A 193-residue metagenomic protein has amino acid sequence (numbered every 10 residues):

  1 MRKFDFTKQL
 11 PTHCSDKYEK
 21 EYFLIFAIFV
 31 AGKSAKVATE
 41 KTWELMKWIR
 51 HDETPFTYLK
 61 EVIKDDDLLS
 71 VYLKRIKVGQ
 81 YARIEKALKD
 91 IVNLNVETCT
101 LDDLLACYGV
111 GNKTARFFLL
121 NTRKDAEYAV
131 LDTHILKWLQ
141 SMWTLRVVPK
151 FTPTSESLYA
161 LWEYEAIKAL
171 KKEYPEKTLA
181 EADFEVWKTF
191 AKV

Functional and structural regions predicted by a protein language model:
M1-L73: Structure-specific DNA junction-binding interface
M1-Y22, A82-V92, C99, A106 (+1 more regions): C-terminal accessory module of base-excision DNA glycosylases/AP lyases that mediates lesion recognition and DNA
F26, V30-K33, V78, E85 (+1 more regions): Generic hydrophobic/packing signal
A31, A35, K74-Y81, K124-D125: Short, surface-exposed loop/turn motifs that are enriched in glycine and acidic residues and include a nearby proline
E44-Y108: Alpha-helical ds-nucleic-acid-binding substructure associated with the helix-hairpin-helix region of base-excision DNA
